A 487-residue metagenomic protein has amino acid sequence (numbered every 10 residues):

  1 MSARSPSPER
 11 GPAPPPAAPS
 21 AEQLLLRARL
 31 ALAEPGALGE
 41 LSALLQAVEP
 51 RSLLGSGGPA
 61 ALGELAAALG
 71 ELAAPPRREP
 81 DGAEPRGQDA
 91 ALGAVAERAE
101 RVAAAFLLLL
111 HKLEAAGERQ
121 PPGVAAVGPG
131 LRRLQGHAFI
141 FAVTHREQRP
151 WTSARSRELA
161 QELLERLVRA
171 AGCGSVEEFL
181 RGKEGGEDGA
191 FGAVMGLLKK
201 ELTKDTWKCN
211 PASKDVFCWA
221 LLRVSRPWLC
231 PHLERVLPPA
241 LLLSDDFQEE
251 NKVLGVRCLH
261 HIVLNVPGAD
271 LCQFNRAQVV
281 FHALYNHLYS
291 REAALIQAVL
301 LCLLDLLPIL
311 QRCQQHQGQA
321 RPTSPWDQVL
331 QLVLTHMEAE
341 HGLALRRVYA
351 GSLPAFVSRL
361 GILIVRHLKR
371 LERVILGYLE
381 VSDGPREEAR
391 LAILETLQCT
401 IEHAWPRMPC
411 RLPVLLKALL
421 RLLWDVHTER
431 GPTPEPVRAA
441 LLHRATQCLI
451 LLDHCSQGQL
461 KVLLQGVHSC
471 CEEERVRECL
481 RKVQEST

Functional and structural regions predicted by a protein language model:
M1-A83, D89-E100, E118: N-terminal alpha-helical scaffolding segments that mark the starts of alpha-solenoid/helical-repeat architectures
S2-S7, P12-P14, P19, L24 (+7 more regions): Eukaryotic intrinsically disordered, low-complexity segments enriched for acidic and Ser/Thr/Pro residues that serve as
P15-P16, A31-G36, S56, D89-E97 (+14 more regions): Short coil/turn segments at helix-helix junctions and helix-capping linkers within large alpha-helical proteins
A17-L25, G58-G70, A83-E84, G123-F141 (+13 more regions): Core helices of alpha-solenoid repeat scaffolds
L24-R27, E40, L44, A61-A68 (+9 more regions): Charge-rich, solvent-exposed alpha-helical interaction surfaces
E34-R51, A96-Q120, R157-V176, A193-L197 (+9 more regions): HEAT-repeat alpha-solenoid elements in large eukaryotic scaffold proteins
A83-R98, A125-G130, A138-L159, S244 (+1 more regions): Helix-rich alpha-solenoid scaffolding regions
A94, E100-V102, L107-A142, L391-L394 (+1 more regions): Extended alpha-helical scaffolding segments
